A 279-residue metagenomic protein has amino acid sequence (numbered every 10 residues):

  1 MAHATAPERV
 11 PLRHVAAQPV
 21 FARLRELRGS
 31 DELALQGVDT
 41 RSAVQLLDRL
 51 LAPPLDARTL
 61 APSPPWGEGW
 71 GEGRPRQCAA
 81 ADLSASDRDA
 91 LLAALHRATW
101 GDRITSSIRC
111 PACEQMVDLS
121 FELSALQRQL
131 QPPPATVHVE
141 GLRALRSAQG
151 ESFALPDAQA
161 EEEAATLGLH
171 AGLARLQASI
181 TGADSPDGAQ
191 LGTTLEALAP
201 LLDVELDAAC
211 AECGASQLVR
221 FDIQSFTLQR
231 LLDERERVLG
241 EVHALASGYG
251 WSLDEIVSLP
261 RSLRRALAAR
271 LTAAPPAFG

Functional and structural regions predicted by a protein language model:
M1-L60, P75-G279: Long C-terminal interaction/binding lobes of large macromolecular proteins
G67-E68: Glycine-biased, low-complexity coil/linker segments
